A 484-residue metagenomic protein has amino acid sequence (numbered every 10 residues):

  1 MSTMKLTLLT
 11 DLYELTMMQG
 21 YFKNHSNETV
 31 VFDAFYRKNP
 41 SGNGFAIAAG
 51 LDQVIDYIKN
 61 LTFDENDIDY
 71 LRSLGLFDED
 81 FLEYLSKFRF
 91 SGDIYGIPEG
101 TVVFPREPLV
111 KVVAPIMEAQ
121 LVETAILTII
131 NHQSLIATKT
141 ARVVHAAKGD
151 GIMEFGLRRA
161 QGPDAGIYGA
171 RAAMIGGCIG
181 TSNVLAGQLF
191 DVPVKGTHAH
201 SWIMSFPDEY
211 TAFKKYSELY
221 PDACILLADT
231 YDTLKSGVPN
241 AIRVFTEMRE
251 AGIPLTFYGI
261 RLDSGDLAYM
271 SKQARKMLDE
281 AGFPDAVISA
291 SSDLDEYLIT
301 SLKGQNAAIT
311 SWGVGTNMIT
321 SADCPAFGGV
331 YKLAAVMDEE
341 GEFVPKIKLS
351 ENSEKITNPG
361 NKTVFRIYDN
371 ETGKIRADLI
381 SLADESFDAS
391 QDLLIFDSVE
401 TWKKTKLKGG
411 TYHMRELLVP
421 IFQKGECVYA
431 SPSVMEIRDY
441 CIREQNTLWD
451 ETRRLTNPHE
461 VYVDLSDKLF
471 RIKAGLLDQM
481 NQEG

Functional and structural regions predicted by a protein language model:
M1-C224, R249-E250, K332-G484: Ordered alpha/beta subdomains of enzyme catalytic regions
S201-L379: Glycine-rich phosphate/ribose-binding loops and adjacent secondary-structure elements that form binding surfaces
